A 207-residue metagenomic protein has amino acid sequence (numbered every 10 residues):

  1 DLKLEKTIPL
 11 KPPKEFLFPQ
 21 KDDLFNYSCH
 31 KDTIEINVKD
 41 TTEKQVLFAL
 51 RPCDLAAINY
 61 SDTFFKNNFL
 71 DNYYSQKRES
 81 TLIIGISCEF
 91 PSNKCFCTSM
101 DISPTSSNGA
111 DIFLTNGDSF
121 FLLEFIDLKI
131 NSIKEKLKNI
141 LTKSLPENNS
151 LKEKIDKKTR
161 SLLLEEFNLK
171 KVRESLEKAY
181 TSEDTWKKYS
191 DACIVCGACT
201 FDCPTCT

Functional and structural regions predicted by a protein language model:
D1-E177, W186, P204: Iron-sulfur-associated redox domains of electron-transfer enzymes in respiratory and anaerobic energy metabolism
K178-T185, A192: Contiguous C-terminal substrate-recognition/catalytic subdomains in enzyme active sites
K187-C206: Cysteine-centered iron-sulfur cluster-binding motifs in ferredoxin-type domains/subunits of redox enzymes
